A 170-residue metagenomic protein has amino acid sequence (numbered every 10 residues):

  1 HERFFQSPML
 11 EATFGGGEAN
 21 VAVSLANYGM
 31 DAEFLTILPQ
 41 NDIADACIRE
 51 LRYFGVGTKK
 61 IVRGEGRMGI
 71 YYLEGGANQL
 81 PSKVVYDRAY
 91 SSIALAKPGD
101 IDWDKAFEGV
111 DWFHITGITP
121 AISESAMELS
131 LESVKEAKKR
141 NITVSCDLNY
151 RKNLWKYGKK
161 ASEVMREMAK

Functional and structural regions predicted by a protein language model:
H1-R3: Positively charged, low-complexity intrinsically disordered leader regions
F5-G15: Short pre-catalytic strand/loop immediately N-terminal to key active-site residues, enriched for Gly-Thr
F14-E18, I43: Conserved donor sugar-nucleotide recognition element shared by glycan-biosynthetic enzymes
N20-D31: Alpha-helix C-terminal capping segments
G29, G55, K139-N141: Glycine-centered short loops/turns at secondary-structure junctions
D31-G117: Conserved N-terminal subdomain of the carbohydrate kinase-like
W112, I118-K170: Conserved beta-alpha-beta core of the PfkB/ribokinase-like small-molecule kinase fold
